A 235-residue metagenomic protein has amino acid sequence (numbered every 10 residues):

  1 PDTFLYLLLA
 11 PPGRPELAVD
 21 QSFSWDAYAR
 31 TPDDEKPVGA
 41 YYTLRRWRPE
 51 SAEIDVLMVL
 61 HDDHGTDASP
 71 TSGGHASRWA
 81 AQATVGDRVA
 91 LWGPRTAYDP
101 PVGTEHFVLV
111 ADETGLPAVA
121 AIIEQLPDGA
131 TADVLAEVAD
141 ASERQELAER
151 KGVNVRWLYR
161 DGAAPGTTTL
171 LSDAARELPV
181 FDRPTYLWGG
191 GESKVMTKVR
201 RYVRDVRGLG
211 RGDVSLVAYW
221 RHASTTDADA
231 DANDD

Functional and structural regions predicted by a protein language model:
P1-D235: Extended, composition-driven regions rather than compact fold-specific motifs
